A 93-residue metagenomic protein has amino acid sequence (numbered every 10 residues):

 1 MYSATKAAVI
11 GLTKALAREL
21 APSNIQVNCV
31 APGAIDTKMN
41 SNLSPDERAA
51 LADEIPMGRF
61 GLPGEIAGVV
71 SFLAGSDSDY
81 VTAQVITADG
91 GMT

Functional and structural regions predicted by a protein language model:
T5, T13: Active-site helix of classical SDR
I10, V27, A31-S41: Short, flexible catalytic-loop segment of classical short-chain dehydrogenase/reductase
R18-P22, D79: Alpha-helical segment proximal to the catalytic Tyr-Lys
E19, K38, T93: Active-site beta-alpha loop architecture of Rossmann-like, nucleotide-cofactor-dependent enzymes
S23, N28, Q84: Rossmann-like NAD(H)/NADP(H) cofactor-binding core
C29, A52-D77, V81, A88-G90: C-terminal helical subdomain
S41-I55: A short C-terminal helix-loop "cap" of Rossmann-like NAD(P)-dependent dehydrogenase/epimerase domains
